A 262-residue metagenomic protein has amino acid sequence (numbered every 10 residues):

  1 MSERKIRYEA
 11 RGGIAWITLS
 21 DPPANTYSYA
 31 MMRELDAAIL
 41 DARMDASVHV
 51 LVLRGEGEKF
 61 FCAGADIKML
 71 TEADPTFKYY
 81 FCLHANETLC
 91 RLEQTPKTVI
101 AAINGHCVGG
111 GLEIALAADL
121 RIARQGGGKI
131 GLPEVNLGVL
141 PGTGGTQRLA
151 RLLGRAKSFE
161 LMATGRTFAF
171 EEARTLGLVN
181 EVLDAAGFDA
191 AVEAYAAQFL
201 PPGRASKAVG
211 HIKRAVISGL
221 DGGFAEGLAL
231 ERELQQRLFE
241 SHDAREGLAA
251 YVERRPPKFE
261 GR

Functional and structural regions predicted by a protein language model:
M1-R54, C90: Conserved CoA-thioester-binding segment of acyl-CoA-metabolizing enzymes
S2-E3, A249-R262: Terminal low-complexity tails and localization/encapsulation signals of metabolic enzymes
M32, T146, R155, D189 (+3 more regions): A general structural signal for well-ordered alpha-helical segments in protein cores
E34, G55-C90, C107: Glycine- (often His-adjacent) and acidic-residue-rich active-site loop that binds/positions the CoA thioester
T88, L92, A102, V108-M162 (+1 more regions): CoA-thioester-processing core
L120, E160, T164-R166, E172 (+2 more regions): Well-ordered beta-strand positions
A123-G128, V179-A229, H242, K258-R262: C-terminal long alpha-helix characteristic of the crotonase
